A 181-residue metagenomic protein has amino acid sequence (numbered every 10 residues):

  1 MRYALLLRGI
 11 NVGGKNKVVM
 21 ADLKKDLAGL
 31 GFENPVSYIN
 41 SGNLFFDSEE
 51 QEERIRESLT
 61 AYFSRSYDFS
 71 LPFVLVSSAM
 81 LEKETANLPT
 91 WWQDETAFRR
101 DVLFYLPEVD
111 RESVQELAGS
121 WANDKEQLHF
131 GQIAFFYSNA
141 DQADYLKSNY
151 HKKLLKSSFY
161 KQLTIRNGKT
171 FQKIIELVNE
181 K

Functional and structural regions predicted by a protein language model:
R2-S41, F45-K181: Surface-exposed, charge/polar-rich loops and edge strands
